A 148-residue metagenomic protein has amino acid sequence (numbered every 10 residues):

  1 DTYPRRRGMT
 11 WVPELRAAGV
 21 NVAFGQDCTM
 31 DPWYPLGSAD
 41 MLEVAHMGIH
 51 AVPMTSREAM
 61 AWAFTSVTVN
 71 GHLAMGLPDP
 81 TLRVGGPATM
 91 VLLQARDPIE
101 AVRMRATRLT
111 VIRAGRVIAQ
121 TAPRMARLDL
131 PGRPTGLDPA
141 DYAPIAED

Functional and structural regions predicted by a protein language model:
R6-L93, I112: His/Asp/Glu-enriched, well-ordered alpha-helical/loop segment that forms or immediately abuts the divalent-metal
A61-D148: Active-site microenvironment of metallo-dependent hydrolases
